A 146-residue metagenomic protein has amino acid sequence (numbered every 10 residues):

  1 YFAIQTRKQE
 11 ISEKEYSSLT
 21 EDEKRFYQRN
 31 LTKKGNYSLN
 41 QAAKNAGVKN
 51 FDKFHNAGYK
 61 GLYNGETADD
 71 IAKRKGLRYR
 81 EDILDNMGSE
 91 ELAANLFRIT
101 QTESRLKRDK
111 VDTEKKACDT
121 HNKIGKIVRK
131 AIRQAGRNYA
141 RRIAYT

Functional and structural regions predicted by a protein language model:
Y1-T146: Positively charged, phosphate-engaging catalytic surfaces used for nucleic-acid and nucleotide handling
